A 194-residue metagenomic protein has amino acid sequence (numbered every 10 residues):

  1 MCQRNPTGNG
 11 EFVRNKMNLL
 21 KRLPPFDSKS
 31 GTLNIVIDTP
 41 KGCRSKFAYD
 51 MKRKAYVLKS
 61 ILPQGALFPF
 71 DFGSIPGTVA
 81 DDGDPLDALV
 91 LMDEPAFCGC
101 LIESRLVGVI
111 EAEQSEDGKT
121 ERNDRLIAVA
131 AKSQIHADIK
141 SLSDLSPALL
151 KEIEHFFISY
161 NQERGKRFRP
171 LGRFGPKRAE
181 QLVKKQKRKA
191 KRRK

Functional and structural regions predicted by a protein language model:
G8-G10: Residue-identity detector for glycine
N15-K194: Hydrophobic N-terminal alpha-helices or hydrophobic patches in metabolic proteins across all domains of life
